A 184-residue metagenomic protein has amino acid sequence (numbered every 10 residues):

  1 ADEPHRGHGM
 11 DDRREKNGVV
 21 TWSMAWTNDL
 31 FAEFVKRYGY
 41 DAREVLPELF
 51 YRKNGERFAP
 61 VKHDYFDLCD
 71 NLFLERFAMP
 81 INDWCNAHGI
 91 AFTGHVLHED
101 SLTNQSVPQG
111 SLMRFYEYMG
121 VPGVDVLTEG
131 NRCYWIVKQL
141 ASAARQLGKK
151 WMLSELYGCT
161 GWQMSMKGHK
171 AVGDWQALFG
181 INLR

Functional and structural regions predicted by a protein language model:
A1-W84, G89-L112: Polysaccharide-binding and catalytic clefts of secreted carbohydrate-active enzymes
R76, P80, H88-R184: Hydrophobic targeting/anchoring helices
